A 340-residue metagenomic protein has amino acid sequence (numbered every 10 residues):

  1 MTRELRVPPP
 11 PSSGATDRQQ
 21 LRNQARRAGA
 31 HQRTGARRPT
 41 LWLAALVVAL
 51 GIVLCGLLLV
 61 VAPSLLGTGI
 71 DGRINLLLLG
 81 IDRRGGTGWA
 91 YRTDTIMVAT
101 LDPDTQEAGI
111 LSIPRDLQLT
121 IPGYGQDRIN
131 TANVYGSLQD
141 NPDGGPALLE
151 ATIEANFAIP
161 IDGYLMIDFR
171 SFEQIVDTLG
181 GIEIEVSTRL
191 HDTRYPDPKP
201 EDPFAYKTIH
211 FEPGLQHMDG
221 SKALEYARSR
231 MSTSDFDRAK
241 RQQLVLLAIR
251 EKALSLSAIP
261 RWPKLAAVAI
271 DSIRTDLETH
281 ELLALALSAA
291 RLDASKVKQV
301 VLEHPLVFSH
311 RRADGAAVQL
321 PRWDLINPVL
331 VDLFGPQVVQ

Functional and structural regions predicted by a protein language model:
T2-Q340: Non-catalytic, solvent-exposed segments at the cell envelope interface
